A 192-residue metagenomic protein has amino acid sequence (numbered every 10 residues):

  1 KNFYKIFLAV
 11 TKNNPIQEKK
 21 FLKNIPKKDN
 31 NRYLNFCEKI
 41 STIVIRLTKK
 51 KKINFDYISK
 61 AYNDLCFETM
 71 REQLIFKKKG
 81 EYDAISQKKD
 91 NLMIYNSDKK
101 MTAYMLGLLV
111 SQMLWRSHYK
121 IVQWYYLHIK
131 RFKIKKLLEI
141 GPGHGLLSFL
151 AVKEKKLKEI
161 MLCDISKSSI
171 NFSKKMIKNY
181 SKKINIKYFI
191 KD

Functional and structural regions predicted by a protein language model:
F3-I94: N-terminal auxiliary segments of SAM/dcSAM-dependent transferases
R116-K133: Conserved alpha-helix/loop element of class I SAM-dependent methyltransferases that forms part of the SAM/SAH-binding
I134-G143: Conserved class I S-adenosyl-L-methionine
H144-K156: Conserved SAM-binding loop of SAM-dependent methyltransferases across substrates and taxa, primarily the Class I
E159-D164: Conserved SAM-binding motif I beta-strand of class I
S166-S168: Conserved SAM/SAH-binding beta-strand->alpha-helix loop
S173-K174: Conserved SAM-binding loop
K182-D192: Conserved SAM-binding strand-loop segment of SAM-dependent methyltransferases
